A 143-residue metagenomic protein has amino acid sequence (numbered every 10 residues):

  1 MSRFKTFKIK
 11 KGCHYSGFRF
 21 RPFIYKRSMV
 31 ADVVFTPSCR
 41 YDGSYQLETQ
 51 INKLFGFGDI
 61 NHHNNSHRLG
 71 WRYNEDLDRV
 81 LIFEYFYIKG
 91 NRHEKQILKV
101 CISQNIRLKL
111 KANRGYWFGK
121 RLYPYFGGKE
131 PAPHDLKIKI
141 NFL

Functional and structural regions predicted by a protein language model:
S2, K10, Y25-R27, Q46 (+5 more regions): Serine/threonine-rich low-complexity intrinsically disordered regions
S2-I88: Secretory/extracellular carbohydrate-interaction modules and structurally similar beta-sandwich "look-alikes"
Y15, F20, D59-N61, Y73 (+5 more regions): Polar low-complexity intrinsically disordered regions enriched in Ser/Thr and small residues
I51, S66, K95, N105-R107: Generic N-terminal initiation segments characterized by hydrophobic and/or small/turn-forming residues
E84-I102: Short, aromatic/His-centered strand-loop micro-motif at the edge of beta-sheets
I97-L143: Aromatic sugar-binding interfaces of carbohydrate-active proteins
